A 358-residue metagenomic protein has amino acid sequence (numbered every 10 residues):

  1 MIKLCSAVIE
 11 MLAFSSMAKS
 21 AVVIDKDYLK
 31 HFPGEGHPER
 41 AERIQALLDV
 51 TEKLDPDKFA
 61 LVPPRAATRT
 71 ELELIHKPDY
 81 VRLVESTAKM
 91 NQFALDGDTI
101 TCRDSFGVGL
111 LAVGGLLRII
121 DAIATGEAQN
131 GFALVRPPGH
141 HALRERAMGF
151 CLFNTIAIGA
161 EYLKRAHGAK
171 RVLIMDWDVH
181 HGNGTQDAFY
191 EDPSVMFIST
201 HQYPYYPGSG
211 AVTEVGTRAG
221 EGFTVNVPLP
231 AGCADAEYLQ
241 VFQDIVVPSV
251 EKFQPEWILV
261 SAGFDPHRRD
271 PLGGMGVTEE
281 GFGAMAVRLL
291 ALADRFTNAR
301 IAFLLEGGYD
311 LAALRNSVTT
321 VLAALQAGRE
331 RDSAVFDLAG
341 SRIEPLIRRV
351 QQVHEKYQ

Functional and structural regions predicted by a protein language model:
S16-V23, L29, R82-Q358: A general "terminal functional-core" signal
M17-L74: N-terminal low-complexity, Ser/Thr- and acidic-residue-enriched intrinsically disordered segments
L48, E73, K77-P78, D98 (+1 more regions): Alpha-helix boundary/capping detector
T51-D57, D79, G126, H167: Short glycine-centered helix-capping/turn motifs at secondary-structure transition points
R65-K89: Charged, often glycine-rich, active-site loop that binds/positions anionic groups
